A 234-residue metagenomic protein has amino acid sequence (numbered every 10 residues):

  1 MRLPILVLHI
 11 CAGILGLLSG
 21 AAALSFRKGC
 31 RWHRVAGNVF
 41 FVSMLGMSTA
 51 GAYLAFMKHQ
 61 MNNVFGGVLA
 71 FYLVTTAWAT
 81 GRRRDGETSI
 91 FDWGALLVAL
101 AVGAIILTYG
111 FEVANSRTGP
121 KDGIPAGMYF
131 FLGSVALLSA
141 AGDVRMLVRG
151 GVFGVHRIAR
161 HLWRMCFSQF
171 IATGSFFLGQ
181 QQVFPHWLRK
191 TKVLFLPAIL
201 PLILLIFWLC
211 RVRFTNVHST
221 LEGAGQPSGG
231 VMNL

Functional and structural regions predicted by a protein language model:
M1-L234: Alpha-helical membrane insertion/targeting regions
